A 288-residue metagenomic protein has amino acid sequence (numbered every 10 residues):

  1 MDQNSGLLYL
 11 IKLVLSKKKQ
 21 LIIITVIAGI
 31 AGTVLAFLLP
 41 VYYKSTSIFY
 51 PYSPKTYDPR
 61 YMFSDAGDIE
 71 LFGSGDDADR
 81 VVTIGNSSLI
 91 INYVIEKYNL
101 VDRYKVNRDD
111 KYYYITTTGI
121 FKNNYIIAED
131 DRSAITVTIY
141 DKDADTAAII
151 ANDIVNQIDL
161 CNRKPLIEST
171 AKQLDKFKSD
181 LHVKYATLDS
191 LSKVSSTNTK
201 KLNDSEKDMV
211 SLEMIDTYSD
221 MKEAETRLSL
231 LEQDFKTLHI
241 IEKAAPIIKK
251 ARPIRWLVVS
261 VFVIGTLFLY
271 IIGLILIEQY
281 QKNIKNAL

Functional and structural regions predicted by a protein language model:
M1-I30, M62-F72, S196, E242-I248 (+2 more regions): Short, disordered/basic amphipathic segments at the extreme N-terminus that act as membrane-targeting/anchoring regions
T33-F37, C161: Membrane-embedded alpha-helical segments of multi-pass transporters/permeases
F37-V82, Y104-Y114, A244: Short, glycine-rich, amphipathic interfacial segments at transmembrane boundaries or analogous
F49-P51, E129, I139-D141, E242-A244: Flexible glycine-/small-residue-rich
V81, L89, Y93-K236: Soluble oligomerization/assembly scaffold segments of membrane-associated complexes
S87, T266: Short, conserved phosphate/pyrophosphate- and ester-handling motifs at nucleotide-, phospho-/glycolipid
E223-G265: Interfacial amphipathic helix/helix-coil modules that most often lie immediately N-terminal to a transmembrane helix
